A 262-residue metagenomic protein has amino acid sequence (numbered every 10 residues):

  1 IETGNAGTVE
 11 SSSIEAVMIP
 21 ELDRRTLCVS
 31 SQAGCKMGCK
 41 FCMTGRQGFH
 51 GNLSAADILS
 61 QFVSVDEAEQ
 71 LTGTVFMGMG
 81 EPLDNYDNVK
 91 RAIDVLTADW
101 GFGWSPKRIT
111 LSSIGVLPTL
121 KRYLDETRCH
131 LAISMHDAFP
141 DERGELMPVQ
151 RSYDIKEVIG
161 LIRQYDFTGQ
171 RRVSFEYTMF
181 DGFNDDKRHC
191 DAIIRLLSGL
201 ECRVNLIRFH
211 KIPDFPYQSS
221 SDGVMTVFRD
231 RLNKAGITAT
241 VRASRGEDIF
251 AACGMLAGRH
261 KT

Functional and structural regions predicted by a protein language model:
I1-S31, I58, F62, D66-E69: N-terminal [4Fe-4S]-dependent radical SAM core
G7-V9, K234, G246-T262: Radical SAM enzyme core and accessory elements
S12-I14, C129-L131, A251: Change "...and in nucleic-acid phosphodiester-cleaving endonucleases..." to "...and in nucleic-acid processing enzymes
E15, T238-T240: A short linear hydrophobic-aromatic micro-motif
P20-D57: Canonical Radical SAM [4Fe-4S] cluster-binding loop centered on the CxxxCxxC motif and its immediate flanking residues
L53, G115, S244-R245: Short beta->alpha linker loops
D66-G73, G78-I237: Conserved AdoMet/S-adenosylmethionine-binding subsite of the radical SAM
I207, R242-S244: Conserved beta-strand termini and adjacent loop/short-helix elements that scaffold enzyme active sites in alpha/beta
